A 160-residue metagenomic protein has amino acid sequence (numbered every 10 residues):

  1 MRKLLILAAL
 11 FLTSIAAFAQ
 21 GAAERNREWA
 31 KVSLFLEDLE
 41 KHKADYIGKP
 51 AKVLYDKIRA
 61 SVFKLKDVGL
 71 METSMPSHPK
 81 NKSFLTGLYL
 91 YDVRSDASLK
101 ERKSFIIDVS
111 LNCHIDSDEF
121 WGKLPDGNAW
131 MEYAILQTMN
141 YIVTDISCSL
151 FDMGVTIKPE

Functional and structural regions predicted by a protein language model:
M1-E24: Bacterial Sec-dependent N-terminal signal peptides
L4, T13, S33, E37 (+2 more regions): Residue-level marker of intrinsically disordered, low-complexity segments enriched for small/polar residues
L5-L7, R27, L34, L39-H42 (+3 more regions): Short, flexible coil/linker segments at or flanking structured domains
Q20-D67: N-terminal export/targeting and maturation segments
K49-E160: A cross-family detector of function-defining hotspots
